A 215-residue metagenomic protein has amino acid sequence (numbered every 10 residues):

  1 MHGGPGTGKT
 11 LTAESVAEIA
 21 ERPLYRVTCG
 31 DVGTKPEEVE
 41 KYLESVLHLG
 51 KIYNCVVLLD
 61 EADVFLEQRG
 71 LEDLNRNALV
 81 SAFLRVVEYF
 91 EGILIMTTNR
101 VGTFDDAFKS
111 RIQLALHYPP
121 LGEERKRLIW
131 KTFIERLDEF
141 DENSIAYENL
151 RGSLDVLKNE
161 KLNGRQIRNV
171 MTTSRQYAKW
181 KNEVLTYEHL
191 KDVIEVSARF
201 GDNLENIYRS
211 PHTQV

Functional and structural regions predicted by a protein language model:
M1-R151: Walker A/P-loop NTP-binding motif of AAA+ ATPase domains
G4, L11-T12, G152, R168-N169 (+1 more regions): C-terminal engagement/docking regions of AAA+ P-loop ATPases
E124-R127, R165-R168, E188: Residues in well-ordered alpha-helical elements
F140-E142, K158-L162, K181: Short acidic, glycine/proline-enriched loop segments that cap or flank alpha-helices
R151-Q166: A short helix-loop-helix "switch/interaction" segment in the helical subdomain of ASCE P-loop NTPases
